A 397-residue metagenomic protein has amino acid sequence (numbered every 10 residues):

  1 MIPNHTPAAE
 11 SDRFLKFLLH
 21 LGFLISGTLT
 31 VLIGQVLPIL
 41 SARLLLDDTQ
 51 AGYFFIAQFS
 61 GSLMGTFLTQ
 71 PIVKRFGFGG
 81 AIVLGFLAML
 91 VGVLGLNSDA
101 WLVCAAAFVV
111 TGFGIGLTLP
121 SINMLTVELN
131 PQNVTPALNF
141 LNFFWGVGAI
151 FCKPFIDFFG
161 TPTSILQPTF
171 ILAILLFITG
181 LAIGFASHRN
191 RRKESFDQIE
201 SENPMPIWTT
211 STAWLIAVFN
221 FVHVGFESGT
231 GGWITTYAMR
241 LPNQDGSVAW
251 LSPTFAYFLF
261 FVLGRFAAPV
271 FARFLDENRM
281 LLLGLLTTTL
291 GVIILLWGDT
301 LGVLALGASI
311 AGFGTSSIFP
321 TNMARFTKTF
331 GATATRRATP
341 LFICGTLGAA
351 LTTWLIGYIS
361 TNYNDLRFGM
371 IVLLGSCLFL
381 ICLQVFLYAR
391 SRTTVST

Functional and structural regions predicted by a protein language model:
L15, L21-L40, L46, T230-T235: Extracytoplasmic
I33-G34, S211-V262: Extracytoplasmic gate region of multi-pass secondary transporters
L40-S41, I72-V73, F155-T163, A238-M239 (+2 more regions): Interfacial helix-cap and linker-helix signal at transmembrane-aqueous boundaries of multi-pass secondary transporters
Q58-S60, G146-V147, Y257-V262, T346-G348: Short hydrophobic/small-residue motifs within alpha-helical transmembrane segments of multi-pass transporter-like
M64-L102: Conserved MFS/SLC helix-loop-helix module at the cytosolic interface between two early adjacent transmembrane helices
W101, Q132-N133, F140-H188: Helix-loop-helix hairpin linking two adjacent transmembrane segments in secondary transporters
F108-F143: Cytoplasmic helix-loop-helix junction between adjacent transmembrane helices in 12-TM secondary transporters
N278-N322: C-terminal transmembrane helical hairpin of 12-TM major facilitator-type secondary transporters
